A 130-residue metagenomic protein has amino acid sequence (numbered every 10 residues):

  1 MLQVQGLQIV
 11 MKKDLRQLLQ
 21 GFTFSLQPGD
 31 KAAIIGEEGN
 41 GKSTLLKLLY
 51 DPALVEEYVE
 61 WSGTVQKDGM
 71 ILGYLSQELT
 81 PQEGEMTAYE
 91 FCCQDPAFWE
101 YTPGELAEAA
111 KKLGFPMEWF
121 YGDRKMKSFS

Functional and structural regions predicted by a protein language model:
V4-L7, D14-D30, G63: Conserved beta-strand
V10-K13, G69-I71, S76-S130: ABC-family P-loop ATPase nucleotide-binding domains
I35-E37: The feature captures the beta-strand-to-loop junction immediately N-terminal to the Walker
N40: ATP-binding Walker
S43: Walker A/P-loop
Y50: Helix-to-loop junction immediately C-terminal to a conserved catalytic motif
Y58-L72: Conserved ABC transporter NBD signature motif
